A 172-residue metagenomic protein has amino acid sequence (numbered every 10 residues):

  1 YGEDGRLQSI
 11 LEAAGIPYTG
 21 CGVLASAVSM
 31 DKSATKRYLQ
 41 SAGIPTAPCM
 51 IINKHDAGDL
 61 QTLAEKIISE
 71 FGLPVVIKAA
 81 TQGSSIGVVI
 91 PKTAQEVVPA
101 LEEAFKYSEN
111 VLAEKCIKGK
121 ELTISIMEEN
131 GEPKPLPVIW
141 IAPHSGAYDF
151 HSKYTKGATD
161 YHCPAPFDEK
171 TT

Functional and structural regions predicted by a protein language model:
Y1-M30, P45-N53: A short, GP-enriched loop/loop-strand-helix hinge that lies immediately N-terminal to, or at the N-terminal rim
E3-L7, I86-G87, T123: Short glycine-/acidic-enriched loop or helix-start segments at secondary-structure transitions that form or flank
D4-L7, K32-T35, V97, P135 (+1 more regions): A general structural signal for well-ordered alpha-helical segments in protein cores
C21-V23, G87, P166-E169: Short, contiguous strand/loop micro-motifs
V28-K120: Active-site nucleotide/adenylate-binding loops and adjacent lid/helix of ATP-dependent enzymes
T62-I67, P164-A165, T172: Peripheral (often C-terminal) accessory segments that flank ATP-dependent C-N-forming ligase machineries
K92-T171: Phosphate-binding site of ATP-dependent enzymes
